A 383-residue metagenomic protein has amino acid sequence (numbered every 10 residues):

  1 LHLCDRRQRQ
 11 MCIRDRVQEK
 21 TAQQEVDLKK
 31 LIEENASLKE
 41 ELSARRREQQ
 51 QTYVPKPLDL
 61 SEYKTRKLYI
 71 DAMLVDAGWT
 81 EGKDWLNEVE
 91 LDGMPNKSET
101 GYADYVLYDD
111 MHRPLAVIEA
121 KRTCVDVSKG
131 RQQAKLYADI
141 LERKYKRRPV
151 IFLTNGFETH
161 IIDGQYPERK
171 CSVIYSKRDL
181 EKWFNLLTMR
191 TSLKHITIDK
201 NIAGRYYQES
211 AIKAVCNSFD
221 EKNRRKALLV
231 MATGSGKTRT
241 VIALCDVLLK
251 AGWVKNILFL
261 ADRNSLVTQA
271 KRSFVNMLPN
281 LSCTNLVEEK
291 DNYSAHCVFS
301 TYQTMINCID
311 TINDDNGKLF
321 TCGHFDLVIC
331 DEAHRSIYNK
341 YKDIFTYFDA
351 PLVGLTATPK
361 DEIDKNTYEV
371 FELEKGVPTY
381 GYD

Functional and structural regions predicted by a protein language model:
L1, R6-N256, A261, S265-L281 (+4 more regions): ATP-dependent helicase/translocase motor core
W85-L86, L286-V287, A357: Proline- and acidic/polar-enriched loop/turn elements at helix boundaries
C283-D291: Short acidic low-complexity segments
I306-D383: Signature of the SF2 helicase/ATPase Hel1-core->accessory helical subdomain module
